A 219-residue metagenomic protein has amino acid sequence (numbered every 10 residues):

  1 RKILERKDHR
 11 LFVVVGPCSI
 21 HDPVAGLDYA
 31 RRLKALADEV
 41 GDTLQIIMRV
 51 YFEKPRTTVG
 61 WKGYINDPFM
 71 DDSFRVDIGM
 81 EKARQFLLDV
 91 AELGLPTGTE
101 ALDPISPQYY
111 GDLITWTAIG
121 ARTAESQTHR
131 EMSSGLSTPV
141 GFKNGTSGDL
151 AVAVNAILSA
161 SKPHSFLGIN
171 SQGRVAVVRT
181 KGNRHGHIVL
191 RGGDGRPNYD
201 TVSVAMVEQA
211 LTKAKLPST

Functional and structural regions predicted by a protein language model:
R1-L4: N- or domain-start disorder-to-order transition segments that initiate the globular core
G16: Conserved, mostly hydrophobic/aromatic
S19-V24: Short, glycine-rich nucleotide/cofactor-binding loops
A30, T43-E208, P217: Active-site-facing alpha/beta catalytic cores
K34-A35: N-terminal intrinsically disordered, cationic/polar leader segments that include organellar targeting peptides
